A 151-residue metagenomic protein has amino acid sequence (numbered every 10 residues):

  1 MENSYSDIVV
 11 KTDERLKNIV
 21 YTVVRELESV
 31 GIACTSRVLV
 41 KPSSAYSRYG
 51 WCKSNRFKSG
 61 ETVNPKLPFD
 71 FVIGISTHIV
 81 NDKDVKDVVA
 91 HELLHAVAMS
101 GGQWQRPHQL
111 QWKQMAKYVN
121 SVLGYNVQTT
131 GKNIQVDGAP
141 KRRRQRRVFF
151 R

Functional and structural regions predicted by a protein language model:
E2-D84, S100-R151: Metalloprotease/metallohydrolase-associated module, dominated by Zn2+-dependent proteases
D87-S100: Active-site recognition of the HExxH zinc-binding catalytic motif
